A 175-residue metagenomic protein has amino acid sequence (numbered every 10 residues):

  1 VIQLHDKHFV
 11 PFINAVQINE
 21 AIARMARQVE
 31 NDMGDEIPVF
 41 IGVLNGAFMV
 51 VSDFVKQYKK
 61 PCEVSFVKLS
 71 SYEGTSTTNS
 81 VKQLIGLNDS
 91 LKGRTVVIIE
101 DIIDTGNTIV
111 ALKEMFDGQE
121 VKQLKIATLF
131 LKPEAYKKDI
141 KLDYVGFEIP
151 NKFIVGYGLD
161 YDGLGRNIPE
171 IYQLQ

Functional and structural regions predicted by a protein language model:
V1-Q175: PRPP-associated nucleotide enzymes
